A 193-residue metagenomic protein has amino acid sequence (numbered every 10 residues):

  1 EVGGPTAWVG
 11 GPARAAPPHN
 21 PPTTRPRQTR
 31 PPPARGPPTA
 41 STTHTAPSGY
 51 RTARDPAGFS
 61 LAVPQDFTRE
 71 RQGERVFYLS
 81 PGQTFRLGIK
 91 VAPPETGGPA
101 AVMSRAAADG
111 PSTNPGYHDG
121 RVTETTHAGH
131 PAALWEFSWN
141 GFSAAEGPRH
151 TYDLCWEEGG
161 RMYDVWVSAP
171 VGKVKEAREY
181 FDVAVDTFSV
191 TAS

Functional and structural regions predicted by a protein language model:
E1-P38: Hydrophobic single-pass membrane-targeting/anchoring helices
T24-S193: Solvent-exposed, non-transmembrane segments of extracytoplasmic/periplasmic domains
